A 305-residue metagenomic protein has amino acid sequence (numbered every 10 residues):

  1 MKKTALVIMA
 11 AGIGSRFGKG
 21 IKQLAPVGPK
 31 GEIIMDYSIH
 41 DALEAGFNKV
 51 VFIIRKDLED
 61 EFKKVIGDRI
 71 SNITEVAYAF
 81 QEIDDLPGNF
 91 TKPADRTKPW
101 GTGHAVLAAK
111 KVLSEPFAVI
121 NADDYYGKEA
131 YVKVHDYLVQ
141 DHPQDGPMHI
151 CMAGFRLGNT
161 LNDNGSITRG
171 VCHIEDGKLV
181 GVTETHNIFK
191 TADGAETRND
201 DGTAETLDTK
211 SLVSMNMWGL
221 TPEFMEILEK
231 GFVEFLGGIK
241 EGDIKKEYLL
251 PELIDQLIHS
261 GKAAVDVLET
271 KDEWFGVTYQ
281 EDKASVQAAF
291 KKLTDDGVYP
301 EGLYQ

Functional and structural regions predicted by a protein language model:
M1-I8, E32-V119, Y126-G127, Y131 (+2 more regions): Conserved N-terminal catalytic core of the sugar/cofactor nucleotidyltransferase
K2-P29, A45: Glycine-rich N-terminal loop/short-helix segment of MobA-like nucleotidyltransferase
L24, V171-I174, V267: A structural signal for short hydrophobic beta-strand segments in well-ordered beta-sheet cores
G88-P99, G165-G170, E281-S285: Short, surface-exposed amphipathic charged segments that create phosphate/polyanion-binding patches used for binding
K128-M217: Conserved core of the sugar-phosphate nucleotidyltransferase
M217-E229: Conserved nucleotide-sugar donor-binding and metal-coordinating catalytic region shared by glycosyltransferases
E229-A263: A C-terminal functional module that forms or caps the active site or interfaces directly with catalytic machinery
D282-Q305: Generic C-terminus detector
